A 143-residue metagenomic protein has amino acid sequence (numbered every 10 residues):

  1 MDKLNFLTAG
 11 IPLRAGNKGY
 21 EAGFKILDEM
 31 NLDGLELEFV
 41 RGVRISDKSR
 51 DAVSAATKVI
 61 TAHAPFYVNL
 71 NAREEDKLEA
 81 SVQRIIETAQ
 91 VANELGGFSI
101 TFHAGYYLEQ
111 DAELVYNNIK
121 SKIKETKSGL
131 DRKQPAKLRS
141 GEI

Functional and structural regions predicted by a protein language model:
M1-A64, V68-E87: N-terminal pre-domain/capping segments
N71-I143: Active-site acidic/histidine proton-transfer and metal-coordination neighborhood in alpha/beta enzyme cores
